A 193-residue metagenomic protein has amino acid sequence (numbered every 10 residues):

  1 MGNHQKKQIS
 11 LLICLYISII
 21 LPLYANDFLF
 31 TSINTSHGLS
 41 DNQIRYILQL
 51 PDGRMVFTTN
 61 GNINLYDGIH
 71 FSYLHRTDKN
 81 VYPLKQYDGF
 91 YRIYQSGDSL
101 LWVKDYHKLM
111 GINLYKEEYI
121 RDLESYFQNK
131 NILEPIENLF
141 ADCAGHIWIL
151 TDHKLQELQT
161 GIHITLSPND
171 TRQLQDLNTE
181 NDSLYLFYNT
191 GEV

Functional and structural regions predicted by a protein language model:
M1-V193: Carboxylate-rich, polar loop motifs that coordinate divalent cations or form catalytic acidic clusters
